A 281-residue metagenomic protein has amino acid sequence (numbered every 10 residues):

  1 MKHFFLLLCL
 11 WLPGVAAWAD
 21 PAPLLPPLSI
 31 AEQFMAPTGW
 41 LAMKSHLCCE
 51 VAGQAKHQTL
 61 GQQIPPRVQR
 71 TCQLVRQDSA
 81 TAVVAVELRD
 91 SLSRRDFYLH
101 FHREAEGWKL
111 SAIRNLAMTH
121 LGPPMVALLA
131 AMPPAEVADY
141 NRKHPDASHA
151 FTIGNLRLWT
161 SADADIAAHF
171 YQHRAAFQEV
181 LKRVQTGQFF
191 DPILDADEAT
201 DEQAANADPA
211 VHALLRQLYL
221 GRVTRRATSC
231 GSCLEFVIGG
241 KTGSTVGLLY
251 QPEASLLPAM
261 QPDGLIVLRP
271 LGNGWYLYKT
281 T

Functional and structural regions predicted by a protein language model:
F4-P13: Sec-dependent N-terminal signal peptides
P21-A42, H173-L181: Short, aromatic-enriched amphipathic alpha-helices that serve as compact interaction elements
E32-Q58: Short, solvent-exposed secondary-structure junction/capping segments
H46, P124, M132-T152, R269-L271 (+1 more regions): C-terminal luminal/periplasmic domains and tails of membrane-associated envelope-modifying transferases
K56-Y98: Surface-exposed, charged secondary-structure patches
P66-R67, D201-N273, Y278-T281: Short, solvent-exposed recognition patches
D96-A138: Short beta-strand edge/turn micro-motifs at domain boundaries
H149-S229: N-terminal domain-onset segments
